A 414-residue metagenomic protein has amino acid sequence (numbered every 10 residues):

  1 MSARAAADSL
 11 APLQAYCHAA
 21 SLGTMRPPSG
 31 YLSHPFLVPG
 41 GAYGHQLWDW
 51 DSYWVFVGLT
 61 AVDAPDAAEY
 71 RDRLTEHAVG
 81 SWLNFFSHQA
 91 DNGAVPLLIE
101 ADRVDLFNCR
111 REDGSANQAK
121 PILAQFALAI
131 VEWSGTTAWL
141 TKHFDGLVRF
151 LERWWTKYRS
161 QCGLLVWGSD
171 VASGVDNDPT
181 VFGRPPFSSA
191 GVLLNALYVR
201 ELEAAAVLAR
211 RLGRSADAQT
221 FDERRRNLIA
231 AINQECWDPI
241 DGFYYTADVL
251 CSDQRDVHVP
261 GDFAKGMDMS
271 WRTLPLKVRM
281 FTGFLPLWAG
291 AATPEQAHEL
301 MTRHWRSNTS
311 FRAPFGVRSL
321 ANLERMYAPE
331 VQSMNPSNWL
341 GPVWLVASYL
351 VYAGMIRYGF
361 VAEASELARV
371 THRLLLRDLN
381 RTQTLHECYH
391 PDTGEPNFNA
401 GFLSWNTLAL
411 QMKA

Functional and structural regions predicted by a protein language model:
S2-L22, R26, E69, R73 (+8 more regions): Active-site acid/base region of carbohydrate-active enzymes
A5, A19-D49, V57-A61: Asp/Glu-centered strand-loop micro-motifs enriched in Gly/Pro and often flanked by an aromatic residue
A7, A11-P12, P28, P96 (+4 more regions): Catalytic cores of carbohydrate-active enzymes
G30-Q46, V95-Q118, G163-S188, D241-T282 (+2 more regions): Carbohydrate-binding/catalytic loop surfaces
G41, D66-A67, G213-R214, P336-S337: A short, structure-level motif marking secondary-structure boundaries and short turns
H45-S169, V192-N195, V199, R279-M280 (+3 more regions): Aromatic-rich carbohydrate-recognition surfaces in CAZymes
G183-L194, K265, Q296, A414: Short secondary-structure transition/capping segments
M301-A313, L320-R325, S337, V343 (+1 more regions): Non-catalytic C-terminal accessory modules of carbohydrate-active enzymes
